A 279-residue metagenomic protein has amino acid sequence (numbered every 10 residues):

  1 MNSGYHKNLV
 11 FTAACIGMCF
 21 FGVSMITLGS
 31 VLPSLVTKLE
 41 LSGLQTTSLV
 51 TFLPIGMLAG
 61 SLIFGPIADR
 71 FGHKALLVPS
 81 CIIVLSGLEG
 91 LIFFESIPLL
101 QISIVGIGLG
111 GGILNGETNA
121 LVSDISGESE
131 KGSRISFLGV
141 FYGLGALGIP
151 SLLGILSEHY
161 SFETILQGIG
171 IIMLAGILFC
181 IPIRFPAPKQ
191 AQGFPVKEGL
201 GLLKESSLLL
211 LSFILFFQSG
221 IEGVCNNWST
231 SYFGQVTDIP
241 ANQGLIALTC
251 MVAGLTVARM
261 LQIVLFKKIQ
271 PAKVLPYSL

Functional and structural regions predicted by a protein language model:
M1-Y5, A187-L211: Juxtamembrane intracellular "pre-TM" segments in multi-pass secondary transporters
I26, P54-L58, L62, L147 (+2 more regions): Residue-level signature of mid-helix packing/kink "hotspots" within the transmembrane helices of 12-pass Major
L28-G29, S206-T249: Extracytoplasmic gate region of multi-pass secondary transporters
E40, G72, F93-P98, D238: Helix-breaking motifs and short loop linkers at transmembrane-helix boundaries and internal kinks in secondary membrane
A59-E95: Conserved MFS/SLC helix-loop-helix module at the cytosolic interface between two early adjacent transmembrane helices
G87, P98-G106: Paired small-residue
L99, F137-R184: Helix-loop-helix hairpin linking two adjacent transmembrane segments in secondary transporters
I104-V140: Cytoplasmic helix-loop-helix junction between adjacent transmembrane helices in 12-TM secondary transporters
